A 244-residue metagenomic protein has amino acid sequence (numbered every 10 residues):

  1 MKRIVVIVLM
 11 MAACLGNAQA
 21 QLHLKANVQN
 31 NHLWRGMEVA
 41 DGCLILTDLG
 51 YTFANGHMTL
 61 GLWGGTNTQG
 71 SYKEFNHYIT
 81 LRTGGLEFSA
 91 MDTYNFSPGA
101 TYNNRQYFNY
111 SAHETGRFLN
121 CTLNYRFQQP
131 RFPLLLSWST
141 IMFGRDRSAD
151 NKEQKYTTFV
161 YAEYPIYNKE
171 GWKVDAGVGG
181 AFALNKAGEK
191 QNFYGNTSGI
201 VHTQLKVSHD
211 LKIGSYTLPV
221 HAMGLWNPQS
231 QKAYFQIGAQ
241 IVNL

Functional and structural regions predicted by a protein language model:
M1-H23, L244: Cleavable N-terminal export/targeting peptides
Q19-Q21, A54-T59, S89, Q128-L134 (+3 more regions): Short loop/turn motifs that connect adjacent beta-strands in outer-membrane beta-barrel proteins
A20-T52: Outer-membrane beta-barrel initiation region
A26-H32, H57-T68, F88-N95, N103-Y107 (+3 more regions): Transmembrane beta-strand segments that form the barrel wall of outer-membrane beta-barrel proteins
N30, Y51-F53, L81-T83, D92 (+5 more regions): Residue-level signature of outer-membrane beta-barrel architecture
T68-Y161, K190-S198: Outer-membrane pore/translocation modules
K173-K212, H221: Outer membrane beta-barrel transmembrane domains
L205, Q231-L244: Outer-membrane beta-barrel "beta-signal"
